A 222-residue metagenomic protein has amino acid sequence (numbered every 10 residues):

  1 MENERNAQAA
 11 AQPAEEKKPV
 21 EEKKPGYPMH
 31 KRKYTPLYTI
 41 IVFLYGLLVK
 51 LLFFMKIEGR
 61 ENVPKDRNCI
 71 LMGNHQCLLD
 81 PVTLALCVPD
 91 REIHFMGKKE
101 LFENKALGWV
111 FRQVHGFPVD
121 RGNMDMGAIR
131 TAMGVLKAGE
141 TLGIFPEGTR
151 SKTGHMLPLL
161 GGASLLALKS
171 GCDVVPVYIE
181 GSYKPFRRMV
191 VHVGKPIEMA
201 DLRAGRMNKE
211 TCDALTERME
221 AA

Functional and structural regions predicted by a protein language model:
M1-L37, G127-A222: Non-catalytic C-terminal accessory region of glycerolipid acyltransferases and related lyso-lipid remodeling enzymes
K24-K65, K105-V114: A transmembrane-helix-recognition feature enriched in membrane-embedded lipid enzymes and envelope glyco-/phospholipid
P36-L37, P64-N123, T131: Catalytic core of membrane glycerolipid acyltransferases/transacylases, capturing the structured, soluble-facing
L44-Y45, Q113-V119, P146-T149: Short, basic, glycine/proline-bearing loop/turn elements
L47-L52, L71-M72, P118-G122, K152-G154: Short, flexible loop segments at the rims of nucleotide/cofactor-binding pockets, characterized by
L48-K50, V88, F111, V135 (+1 more regions): A generic structural signal for well-ordered alpha-helical segments
K56, N123-A128: Glycine-rich, highly charged phosphate/nucleotide-binding loops
G59, N74, G97-K98, H115 (+2 more regions): A secondary-structure boundary/capping signal
